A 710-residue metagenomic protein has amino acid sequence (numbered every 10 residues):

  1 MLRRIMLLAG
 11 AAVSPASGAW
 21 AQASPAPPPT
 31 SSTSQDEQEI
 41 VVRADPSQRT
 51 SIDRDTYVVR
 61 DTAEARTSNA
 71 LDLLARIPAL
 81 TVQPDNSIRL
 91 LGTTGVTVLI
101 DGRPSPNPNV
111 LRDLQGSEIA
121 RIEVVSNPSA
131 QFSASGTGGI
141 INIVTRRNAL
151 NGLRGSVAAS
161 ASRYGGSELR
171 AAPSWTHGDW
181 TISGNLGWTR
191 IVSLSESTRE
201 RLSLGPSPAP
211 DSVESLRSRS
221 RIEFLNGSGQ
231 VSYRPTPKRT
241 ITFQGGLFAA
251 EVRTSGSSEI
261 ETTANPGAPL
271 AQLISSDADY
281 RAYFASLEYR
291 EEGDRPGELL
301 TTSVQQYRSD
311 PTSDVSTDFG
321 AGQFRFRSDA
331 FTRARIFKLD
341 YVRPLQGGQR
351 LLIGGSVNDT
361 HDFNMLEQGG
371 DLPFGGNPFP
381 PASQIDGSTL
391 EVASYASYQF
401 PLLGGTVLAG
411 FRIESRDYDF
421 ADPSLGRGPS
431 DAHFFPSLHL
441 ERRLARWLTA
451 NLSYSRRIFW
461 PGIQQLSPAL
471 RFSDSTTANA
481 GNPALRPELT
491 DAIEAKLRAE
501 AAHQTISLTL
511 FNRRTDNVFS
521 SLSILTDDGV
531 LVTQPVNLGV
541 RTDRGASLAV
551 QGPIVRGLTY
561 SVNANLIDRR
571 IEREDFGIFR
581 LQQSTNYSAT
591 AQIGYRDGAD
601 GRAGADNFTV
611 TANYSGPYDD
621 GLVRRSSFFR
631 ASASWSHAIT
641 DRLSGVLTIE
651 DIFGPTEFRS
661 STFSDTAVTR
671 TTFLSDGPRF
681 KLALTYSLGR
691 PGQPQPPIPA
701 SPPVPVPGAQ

Functional and structural regions predicted by a protein language model:
A23-E64, Q83-D85, T93, V125-N127: Short, acidic, small-residue-rich periplasmic hinge/interaction motif at the N-terminus of Gram-negative outer-membrane
A70-L73, R89, P108-V110, V124 (+2 more regions): N-terminal periplasmic accessory domains that precede and gate Gram-negative outer-membrane beta-barrel machines
R76, R103-P128, G229: Short acidic/polar hinge/loop motifs at secondary-structure boundaries that mediate gating or recognition
Y164-S193, P208-G256, D277-R290, L438: Transmembrane beta-barrel wall of Gram-negative outer-membrane proteins
S228-A250, I274-R427, R443, L508 (+2 more regions): Face-selective signature of the C-terminal outer-membrane beta-barrel domain
D310, H361-F363, D417, G428 (+5 more regions): Surface-exposed extracellular loop regions of Gram-negative outer-membrane beta-barrel proteins, predominantly
A334-D340, P381-S383, E391-Y395, N482 (+5 more regions): Outer membrane beta-barrel strand-and-loop segments of large Gram-negative receptors, especially TonB-dependent
I458, H637-Q710: C-terminal beta-signal and adjacent terminal beta-strands/loops of Gram-negative outer-membrane beta-barrel proteins
